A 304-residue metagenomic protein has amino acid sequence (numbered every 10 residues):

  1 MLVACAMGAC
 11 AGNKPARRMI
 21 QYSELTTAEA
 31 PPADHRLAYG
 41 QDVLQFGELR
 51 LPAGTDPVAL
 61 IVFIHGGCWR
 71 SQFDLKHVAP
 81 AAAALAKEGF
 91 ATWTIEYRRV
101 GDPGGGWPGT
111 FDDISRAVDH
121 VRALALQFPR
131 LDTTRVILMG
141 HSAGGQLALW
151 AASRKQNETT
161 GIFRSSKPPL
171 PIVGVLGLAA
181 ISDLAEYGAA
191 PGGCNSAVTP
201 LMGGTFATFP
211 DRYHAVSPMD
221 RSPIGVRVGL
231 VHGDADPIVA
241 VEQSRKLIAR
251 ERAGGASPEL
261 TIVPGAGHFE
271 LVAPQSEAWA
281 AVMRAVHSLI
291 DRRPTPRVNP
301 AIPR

Functional and structural regions predicted by a protein language model:
K14-T55: N-terminal cap/lid segment of alpha/beta-hydrolase-fold proteins
E24-P32, D42, E186-D220: Mobile cap/lid helix-loop segments that gate and shape the active-site cleft of serine hydrolases
L75-T94: Short amphipathic alpha-helix adjacent to the substrate-entry channel of hydrolases
G105-Q127: Alpha/beta-hydrolase active-site loop
D119-A190: Primarily recognizes the serine-hydrolase "nucleophile elbow" in alpha/beta-hydrolase and SGNH/GDSL folds
I224, L230-H232, D236: Short beta-strand/loop motif that positions the catalytic acidic residue of the alpha/beta-hydrolase fold
P237-K246: Conserved alpha/beta-hydrolase "acid-adjacent" motif
A266-S276: Catalytic histidine-centered segment of alpha/beta-hydrolase-like enzymes
